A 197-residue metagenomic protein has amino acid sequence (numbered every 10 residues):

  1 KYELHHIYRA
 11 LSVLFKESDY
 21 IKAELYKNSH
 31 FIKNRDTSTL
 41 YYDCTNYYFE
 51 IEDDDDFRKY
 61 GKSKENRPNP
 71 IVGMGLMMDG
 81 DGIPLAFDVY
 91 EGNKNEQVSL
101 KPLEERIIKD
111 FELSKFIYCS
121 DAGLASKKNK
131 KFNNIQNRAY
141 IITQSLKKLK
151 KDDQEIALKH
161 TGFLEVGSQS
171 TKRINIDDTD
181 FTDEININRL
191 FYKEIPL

Functional and structural regions predicted by a protein language model:
K1-L197: Anion-binding and metal-coordination hotspots
